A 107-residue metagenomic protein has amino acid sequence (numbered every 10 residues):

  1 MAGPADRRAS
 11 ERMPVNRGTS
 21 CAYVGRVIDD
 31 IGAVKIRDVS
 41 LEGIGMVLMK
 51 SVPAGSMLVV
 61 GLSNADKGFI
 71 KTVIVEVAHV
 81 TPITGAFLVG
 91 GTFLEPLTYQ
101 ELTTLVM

Functional and structural regions predicted by a protein language model:
M1-V39, V106-M107: N-terminal helix initiation/capping motif
A9, C21, T84-M107: C-terminal output/interaction extensions
S10, V47-S51: Short, surface-exposed secondary-structure edge patches
G18-G25, S56-F69: Short conserved beta-strand and strand-loop elements enriched in small hydrophobics with frequent Asp/Gly
K35-R37, G45-V47, V89-L94: Short, acidic/hydrophobic/Gly-rich beta-strand patch recurrent on exposed beta strands that often constitutes part
D38, E76-H79, E95: A residue-level detector for short acidic-glycine micro-motifs
L41, V80-G85: Short, conserved beta-turn/loop elements at beta-strand boundaries and strand-helix junctions
T72: Beta-strand residues that line the small-molecule/cofactor-binding core of sensory signal-transduction domains
